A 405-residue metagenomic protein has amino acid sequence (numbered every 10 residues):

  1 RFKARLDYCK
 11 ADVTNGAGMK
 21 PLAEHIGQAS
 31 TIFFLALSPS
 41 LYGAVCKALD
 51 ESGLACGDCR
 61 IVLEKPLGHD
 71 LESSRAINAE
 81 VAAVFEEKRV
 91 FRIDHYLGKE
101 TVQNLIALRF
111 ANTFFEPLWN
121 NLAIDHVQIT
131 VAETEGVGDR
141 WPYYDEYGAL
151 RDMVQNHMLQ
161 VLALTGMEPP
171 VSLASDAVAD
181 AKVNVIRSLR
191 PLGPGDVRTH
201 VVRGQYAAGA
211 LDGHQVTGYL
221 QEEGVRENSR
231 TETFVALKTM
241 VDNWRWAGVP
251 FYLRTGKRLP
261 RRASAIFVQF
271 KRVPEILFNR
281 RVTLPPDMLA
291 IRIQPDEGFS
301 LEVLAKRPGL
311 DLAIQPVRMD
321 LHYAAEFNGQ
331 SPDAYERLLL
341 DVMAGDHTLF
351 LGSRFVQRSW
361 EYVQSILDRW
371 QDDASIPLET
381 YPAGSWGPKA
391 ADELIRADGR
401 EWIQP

Functional and structural regions predicted by a protein language model:
R1-V62, L67-P405: Secretory/organelle targeting and membrane-embedding segments
